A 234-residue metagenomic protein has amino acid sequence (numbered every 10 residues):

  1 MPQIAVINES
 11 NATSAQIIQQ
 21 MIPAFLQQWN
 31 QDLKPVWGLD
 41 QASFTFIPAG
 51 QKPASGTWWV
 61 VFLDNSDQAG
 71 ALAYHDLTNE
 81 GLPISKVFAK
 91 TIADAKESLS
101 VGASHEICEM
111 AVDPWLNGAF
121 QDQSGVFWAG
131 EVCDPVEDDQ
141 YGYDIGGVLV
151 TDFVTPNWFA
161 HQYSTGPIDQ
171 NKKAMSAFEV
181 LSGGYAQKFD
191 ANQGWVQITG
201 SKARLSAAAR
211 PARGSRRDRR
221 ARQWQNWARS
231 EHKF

Functional and structural regions predicted by a protein language model:
M1-I17: Fold-level signature of zinc-dependent metallopeptidase catalytic domains
S14-T45: Zn2+-dependent metallopeptidase catalytic core
Q20-A24, C108, G125-W128, C133: Macromolecular interaction modules
K34-Q51, N117, D122-G125: Short glycine-rich, low-complexity/disordered patches
S43-L72: Short, well-ordered secondary-structure micro-motifs within conserved domains or adaptor modules
S66-P83, V87-A93, E97, P114-F234: Metalloprotease/metallohydrolase-associated module, dominated by Zn2+-dependent proteases
A95-C108: Short alpha-helix carrying the canonical HExxH Zn2+-binding catalytic motif
E106-L116: Acidic, glycine-rich loop-and-strand cores that form catalytic or ligand-binding grooves in diverse globular domains
